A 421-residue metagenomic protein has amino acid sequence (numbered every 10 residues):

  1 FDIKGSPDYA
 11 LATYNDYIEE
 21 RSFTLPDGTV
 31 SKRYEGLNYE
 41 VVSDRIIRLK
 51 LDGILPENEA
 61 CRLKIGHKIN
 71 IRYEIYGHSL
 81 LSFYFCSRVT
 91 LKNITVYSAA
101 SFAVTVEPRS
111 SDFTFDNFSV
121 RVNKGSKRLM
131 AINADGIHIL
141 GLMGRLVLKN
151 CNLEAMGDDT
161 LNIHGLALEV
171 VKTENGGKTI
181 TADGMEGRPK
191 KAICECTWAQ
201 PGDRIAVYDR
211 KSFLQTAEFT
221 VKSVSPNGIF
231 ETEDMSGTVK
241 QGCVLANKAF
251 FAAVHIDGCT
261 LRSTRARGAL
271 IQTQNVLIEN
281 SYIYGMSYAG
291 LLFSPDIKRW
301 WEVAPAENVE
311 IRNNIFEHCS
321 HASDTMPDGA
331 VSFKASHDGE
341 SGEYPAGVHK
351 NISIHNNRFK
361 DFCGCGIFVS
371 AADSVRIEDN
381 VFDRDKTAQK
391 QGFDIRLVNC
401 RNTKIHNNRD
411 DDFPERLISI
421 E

Functional and structural regions predicted by a protein language model:
F1-Y97, V106, V122-M130, E154-A252: Extracellular polysaccharide-degrading/modifying enzymes targeting complex plant/algal/animal polysaccharides
K4, A12, L25, G36 (+5 more regions): Acidic, glycine- and Ser/Thr-rich low-complexity intrinsically disordered tracts in extracellular/secreted proteins
I75-C86, S101-R109, G136-G141, V244-F250 (+7 more regions): Extracellular beta-strand-rich solenoid/capping regions of secreted or surface-exposed proteins that bind or remodel
H78-L80, A100-V106, N123-D135, G157-I163 (+7 more regions): Short glycine/acidic-rich loop motifs that flank beta-strands on beta-rich extracellular proteins
C86-T90, P108-T114, M143-V147, A252-H255 (+5 more regions): Short "repeat-start/strand-capping" segments in structured domains, especially the N-termini of parallel beta-helix
R109-E154, D159, K298-N308, R312: Extended hydrophobic/aromatic segments used for targeting, binding, or gating
S323, G329, A346-H355: Generic long, charged, amphipathic alpha-helical segments
